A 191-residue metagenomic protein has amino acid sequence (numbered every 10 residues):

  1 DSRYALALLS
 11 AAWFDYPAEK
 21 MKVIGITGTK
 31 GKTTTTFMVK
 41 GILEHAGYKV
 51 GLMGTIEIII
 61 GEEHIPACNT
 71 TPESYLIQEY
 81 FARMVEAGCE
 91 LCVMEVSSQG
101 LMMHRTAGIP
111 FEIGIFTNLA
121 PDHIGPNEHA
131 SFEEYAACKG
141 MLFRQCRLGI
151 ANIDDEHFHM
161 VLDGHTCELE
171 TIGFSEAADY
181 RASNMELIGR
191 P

Functional and structural regions predicted by a protein language model:
D1-G25, T35-G47, A177-R181: Short, basic phosphate-binding NTP loop
L6, G100-M103, F158-H159: Short, well-ordered alpha-helical microsegments
L8, A12, M38-G41, E79-R83 (+3 more regions): Alpha-helical scaffold segments in soluble metabolic enzymes
S10-A11, M38, R105-G108, N127-H129 (+1 more regions): Short amphipathic alpha-helical segments
Y16-P17, I42-A137, M141, N152: ATP-dependent carboxylate-amine ligase catalytic core
K32: Conserved lysine of the Walker
A87, E112-P191: Acidic, Mg2+-coordinating active-site environments of NTP-dependent enzymes
